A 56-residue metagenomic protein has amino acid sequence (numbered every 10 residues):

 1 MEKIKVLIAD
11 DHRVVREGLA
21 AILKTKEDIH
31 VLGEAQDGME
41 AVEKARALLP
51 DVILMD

Functional and structural regions predicted by a protein language model:
K5, R13-G33: Two-component/phosphorelay signaling modules centered on CheY-like receiver
D10, D56: Active-site residues of response regulator receiver
D11-H12, G38: Generic detector of well-ordered alpha-helical packing
E27-D28, D37, P50: Short, conserved catalytic or interaction motifs in soluble domains
E34-E43: Helix N-cap/capping motif at the beta->alpha junctions
L48-L54: Active-site beta3 strand of CheY-like receiver
